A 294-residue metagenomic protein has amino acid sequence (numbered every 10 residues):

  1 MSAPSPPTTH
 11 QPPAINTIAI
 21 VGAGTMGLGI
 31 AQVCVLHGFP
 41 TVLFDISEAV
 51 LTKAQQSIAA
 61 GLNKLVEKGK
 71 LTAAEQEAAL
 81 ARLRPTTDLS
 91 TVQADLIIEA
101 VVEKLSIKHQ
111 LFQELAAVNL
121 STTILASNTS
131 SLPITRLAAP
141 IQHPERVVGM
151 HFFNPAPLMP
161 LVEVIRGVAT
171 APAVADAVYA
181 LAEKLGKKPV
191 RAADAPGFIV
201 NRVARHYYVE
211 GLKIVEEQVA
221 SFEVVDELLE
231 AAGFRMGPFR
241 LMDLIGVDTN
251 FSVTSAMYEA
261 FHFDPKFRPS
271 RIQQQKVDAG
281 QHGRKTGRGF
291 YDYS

Functional and structural regions predicted by a protein language model:
S2-A14, E183-D194, L212, E216-E217 (+1 more regions): NAD(P)-dependent Rossmann-like dehydrogenase/reductase catalytic/cofactor-binding core
S2-K64, K68: NAD(P)+-binding Rossmann beta1-loop-alpha1 motif at the extreme N-terminus of oxidoreductases
V21, F44, A100, S127-T129 (+1 more regions): Structural motif
V42-Q76, V164-V174, P189, P196-A204: Rossmann-like dinucleotide-binding cores of NAD(P)H-dependent redox enzymes
I46, V50-K53, K64-I124, L132: Rossmann-like NAD(P)-binding element
I124-D194, F198-R202: Rossmann-fold dinucleotide-binding core
